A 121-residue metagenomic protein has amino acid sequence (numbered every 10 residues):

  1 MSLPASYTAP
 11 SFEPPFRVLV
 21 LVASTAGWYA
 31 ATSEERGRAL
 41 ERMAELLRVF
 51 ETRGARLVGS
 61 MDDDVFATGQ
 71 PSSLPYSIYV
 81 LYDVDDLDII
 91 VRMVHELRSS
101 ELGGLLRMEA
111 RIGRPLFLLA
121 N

Functional and structural regions predicted by a protein language model:
M1-Y76, V84-L87, R114-N121: Short S/T/G/P-rich N-terminal loop/turn motif that feeds into the first structured element of a domain
E35, H95-E96: Short, glycine/charged-enriched secondary-structure capping and boundary segments
V80: Conserved, mostly hydrophobic/aromatic
D86-H95: Short amphipathic alpha-helices within nucleic acid-binding modules
L97-R107: A common structural junction motif
